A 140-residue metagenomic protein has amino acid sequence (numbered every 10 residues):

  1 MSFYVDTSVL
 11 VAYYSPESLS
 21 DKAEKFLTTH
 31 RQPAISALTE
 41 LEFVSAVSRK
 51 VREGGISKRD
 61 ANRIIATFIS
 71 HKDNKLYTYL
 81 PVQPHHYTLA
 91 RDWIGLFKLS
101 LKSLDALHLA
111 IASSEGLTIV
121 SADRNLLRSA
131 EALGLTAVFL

Functional and structural regions predicted by a protein language model:
M1-T39, K50-I65, E131-L135: Short, well-structured N-terminal submotif of metal-dependent ribonuclease cores
S2, H71, H85, L109-L140: Acidic, PIN/NYN-like endoribonuclease modules and their adjacent C-terminal/linker elements
A12, D21, S45, T88 (+1 more regions): Alpha-helical elements of the RecA-like P-loop NTPase motor core of helicases
H30-P33, T78, S113-I119: Short active-site oxyanion
I35, P81, S103-A106, V120-S121: Short beta-strand scaffold positions
E40, I69-F97: Acidic catalytic patch
S45-R52, S114: Short glycine/serine- and small hydrophobic-enriched flexible loop segments
